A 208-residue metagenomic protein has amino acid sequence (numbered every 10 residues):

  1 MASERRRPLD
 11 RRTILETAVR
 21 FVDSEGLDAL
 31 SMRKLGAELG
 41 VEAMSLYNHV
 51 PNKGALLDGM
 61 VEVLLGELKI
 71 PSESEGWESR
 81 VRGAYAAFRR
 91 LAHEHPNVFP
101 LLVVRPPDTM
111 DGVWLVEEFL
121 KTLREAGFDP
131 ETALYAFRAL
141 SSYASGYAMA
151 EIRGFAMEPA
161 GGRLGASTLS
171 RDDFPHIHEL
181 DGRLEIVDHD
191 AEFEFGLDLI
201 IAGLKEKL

Functional and structural regions predicted by a protein language model:
M1-K34, E38-V41, V50-D58, A191: Basic, helix-initiating cap at the start of DNA-binding domains
T13-R20, S24-E25, A55-P71, S79 (+2 more regions): Alpha-helical structural segments
H49-V50, A136: Residues in the recognition helix of alpha-helical DNA-binding motifs
L68, P96, P100, A148-F155 (+1 more regions): Short amphipathic alpha-helical interaction/hinge segments
K69-G112, P130-A133, F137: Hydrophobic alpha-helical connector segments
V116-G154, E158-L164: A contiguous pocket-lining binding segment that forms or flanks enzyme active sites
E125, R153, M157-L208: C-terminal peripheral helix-coil segments that are non-catalytic and often amphipathic
